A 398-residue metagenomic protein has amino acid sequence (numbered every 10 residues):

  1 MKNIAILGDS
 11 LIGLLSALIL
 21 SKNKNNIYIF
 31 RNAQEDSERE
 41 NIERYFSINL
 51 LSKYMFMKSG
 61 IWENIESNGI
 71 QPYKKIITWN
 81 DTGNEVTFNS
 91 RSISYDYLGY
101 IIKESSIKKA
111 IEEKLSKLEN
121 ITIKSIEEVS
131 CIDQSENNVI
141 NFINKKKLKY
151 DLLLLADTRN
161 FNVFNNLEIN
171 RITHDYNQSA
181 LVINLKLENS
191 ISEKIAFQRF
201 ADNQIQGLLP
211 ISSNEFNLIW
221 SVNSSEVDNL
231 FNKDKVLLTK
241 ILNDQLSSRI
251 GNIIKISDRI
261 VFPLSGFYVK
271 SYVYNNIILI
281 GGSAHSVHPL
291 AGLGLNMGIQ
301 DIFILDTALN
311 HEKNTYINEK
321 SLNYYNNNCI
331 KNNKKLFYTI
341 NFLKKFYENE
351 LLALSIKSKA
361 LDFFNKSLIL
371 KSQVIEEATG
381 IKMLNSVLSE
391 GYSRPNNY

Functional and structural regions predicted by a protein language model:
N3-A5, D9-Y73: Glycine-rich FAD cofactor-binding loop and adjacent beta-loop-alpha segment at the N-terminus of flavoprotein
L7-G8, F30-R31, A156, G281-G282 (+1 more regions): Active-site flanking residues adjacent to catalytic metal/cofactor-binding acidic residues
F56, L152, A156-G251, S257-R259: Conserved FAD-binding catalytic core of PHBH/FMO-like flavoproteins
M57-K58, W62, I70-N166, H174-V182 (+1 more regions): Conserved N-terminal helical subregion
D228-I317: FAD/FMN-dependent oxidoreductases across multiple families
T307-Y398: C-terminal helical "tail/cap" subdomain of flavin- and related membrane-associated enzymes
